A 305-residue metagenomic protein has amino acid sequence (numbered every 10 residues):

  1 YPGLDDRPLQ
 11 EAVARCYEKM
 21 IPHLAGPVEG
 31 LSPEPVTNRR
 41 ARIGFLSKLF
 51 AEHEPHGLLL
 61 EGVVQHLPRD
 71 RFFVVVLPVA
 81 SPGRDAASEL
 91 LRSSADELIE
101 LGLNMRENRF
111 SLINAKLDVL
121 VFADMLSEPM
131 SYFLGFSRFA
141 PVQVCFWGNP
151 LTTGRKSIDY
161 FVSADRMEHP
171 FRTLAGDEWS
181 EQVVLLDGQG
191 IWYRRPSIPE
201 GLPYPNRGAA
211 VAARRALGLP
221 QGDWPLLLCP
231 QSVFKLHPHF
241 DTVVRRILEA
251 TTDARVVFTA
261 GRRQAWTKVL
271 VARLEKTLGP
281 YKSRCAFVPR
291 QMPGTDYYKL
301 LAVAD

Functional and structural regions predicted by a protein language model:
Y1-G222, K276-P280, M292-A304: Alpha-helical solenoid repeat scaffolds of the TPR/TPR-like class and their adjacent stem/linker regions that mediate
Q10, G57-L60, D241, T267 (+1 more regions): Hydrophobic face of alpha-helices
A41-K48, Q221-H237, R245: Conserved donor-binding/catalytic core segment of Leloir-type glycosyltransferases
F45-S47, V75-P78, V121, L228-Q231 (+2 more regions): Short beta-strand segments
A51-E54, E100, Q231-L236, F258-A265 (+1 more regions): Short, contiguous acidic/charged loop-to-helix segments that flank catalytic cores in large enzymes
G62-D70, L227, P238-D253: Short hydrophobic signal-anchor/transmembrane segments that target glycosyltransferases and glycosylation machinery
R71-F73, R245-S283: A conserved nucleotide-sugar
V121, L226, H237, V243-V244 (+3 more regions): Integrase module of LTR retroelements
